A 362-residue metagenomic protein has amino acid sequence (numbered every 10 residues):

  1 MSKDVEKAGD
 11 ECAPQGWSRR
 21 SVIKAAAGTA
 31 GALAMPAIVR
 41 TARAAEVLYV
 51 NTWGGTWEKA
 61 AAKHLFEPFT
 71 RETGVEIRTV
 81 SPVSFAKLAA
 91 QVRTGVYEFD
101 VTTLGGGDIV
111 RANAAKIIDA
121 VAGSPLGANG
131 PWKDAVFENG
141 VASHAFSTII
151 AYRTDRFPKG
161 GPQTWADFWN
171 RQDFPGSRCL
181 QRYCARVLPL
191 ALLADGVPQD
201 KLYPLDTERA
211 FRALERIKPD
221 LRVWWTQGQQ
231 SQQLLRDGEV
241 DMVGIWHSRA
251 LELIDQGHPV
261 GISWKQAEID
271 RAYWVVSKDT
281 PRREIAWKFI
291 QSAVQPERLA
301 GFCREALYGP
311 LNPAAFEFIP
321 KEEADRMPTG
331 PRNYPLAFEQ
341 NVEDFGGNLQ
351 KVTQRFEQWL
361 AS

Functional and structural regions predicted by a protein language model:
M1-S18, A30: N-terminal secretory signal peptides
A45-A112: Early extracytoplasmic/lumenal segment of secretory-pathway proteins
G55-A60, Y97-R236: Extracytoplasmic ligand-binding site segments that recognize negatively charged/polar headgroups
G107-N113, R236, D241-P259: A ligand-binding cleft/hinge motif common to bilobed small-molecule-binding domains
F146, E208-I217, I254-T280: Periplasmic-binding protein-like
I149-R156, L192-V197, R271-R283, I290 (+1 more regions): A bilobed periplasmic-binding-protein/Venus flytrap-type ligand-binding module shared by bacterial periplasmic
S277-Q340: Mature extracytoplasmic/periplasmic domains
N333-S362: Conserved C-terminal helix/tail region of periplasmic/extracytoplasmic solute-binding proteins
